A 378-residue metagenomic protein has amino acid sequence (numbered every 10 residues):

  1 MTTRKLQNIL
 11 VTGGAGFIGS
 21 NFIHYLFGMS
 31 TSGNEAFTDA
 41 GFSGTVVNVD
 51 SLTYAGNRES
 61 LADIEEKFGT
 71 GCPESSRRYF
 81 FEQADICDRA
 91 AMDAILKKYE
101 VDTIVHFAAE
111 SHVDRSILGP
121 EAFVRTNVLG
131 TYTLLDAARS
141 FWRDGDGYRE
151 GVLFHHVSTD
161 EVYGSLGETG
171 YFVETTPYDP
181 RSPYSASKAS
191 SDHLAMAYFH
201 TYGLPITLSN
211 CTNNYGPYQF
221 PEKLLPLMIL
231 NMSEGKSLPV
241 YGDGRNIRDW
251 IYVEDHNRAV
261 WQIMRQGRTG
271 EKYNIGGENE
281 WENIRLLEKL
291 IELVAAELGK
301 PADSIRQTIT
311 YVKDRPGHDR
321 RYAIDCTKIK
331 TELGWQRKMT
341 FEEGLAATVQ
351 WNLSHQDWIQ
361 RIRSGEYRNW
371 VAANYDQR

Functional and structural regions predicted by a protein language model:
M1-N214, A347, N352-H355, G365-R378: N-terminal Rossmann-like NAD(P)+-binding domain of SDR-like oxidoreductases, especially those catalyzing
L6, L10, N21-M29, E35-T45 (+7 more regions): C-terminal substrate-binding subdomain of Rossmann-fold SDR/epimerase-dehydratase oxidoreductases
Q83-A84, T126, A186, Q219-F220 (+2 more regions): Residues that cap or flank secondary-structure elements
R115, G164, G216-F220, R248 (+2 more regions): Secondary-structure boundary/capping motif
P180-S187, P217, P221-L225, D249-V253: The catalytic Tyr-centered alpha-helix of NAD(P)H-dependent dehydrogenases
T201-P205, P221-E222, G267: Short coil/turn segments at alpha/beta junctions that flank glycine-rich nucleotide-binding fingerprints
